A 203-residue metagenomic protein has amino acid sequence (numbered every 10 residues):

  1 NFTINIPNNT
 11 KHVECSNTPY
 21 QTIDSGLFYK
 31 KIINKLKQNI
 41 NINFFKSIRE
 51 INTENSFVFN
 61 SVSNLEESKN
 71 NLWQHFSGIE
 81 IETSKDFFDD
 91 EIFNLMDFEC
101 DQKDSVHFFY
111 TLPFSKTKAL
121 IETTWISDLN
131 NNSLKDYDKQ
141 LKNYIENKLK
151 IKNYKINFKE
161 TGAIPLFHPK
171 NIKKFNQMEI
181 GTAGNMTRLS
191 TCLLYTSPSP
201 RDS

Functional and structural regions predicted by a protein language model:
N1-I33: A conserved beta-strand/loop capping segment in the N-terminal third of enzymes that catalyze redox or closely related
K11-H12, I126-D128, G184-T187: A short, flexible beta-alpha/helix-coil linker loop
N39-I145: Predominantly flavin-linked oxidoreductase catalytic cores and closely associated redox partners
L120, K135-D136, P169, N176 (+1 more regions): Structured catalytic cores of enzymes that bind and process phosphorylated ligands/cofactors
I151-E160: A short coil-to-beta-strand element that immediately follows conserved catalytic motifs
G162-E179: FAD-binding beta-loop-beta segment adjacent to the flavin cofactor pocket
T187-L194: A conserved FAD-binding loop/helix module that cradles the flavin
Y195-S203: Single conserved hydrophobic/aromatic residue that forms the stacking wall/gate of nucleotide- or nucleobase-binding
